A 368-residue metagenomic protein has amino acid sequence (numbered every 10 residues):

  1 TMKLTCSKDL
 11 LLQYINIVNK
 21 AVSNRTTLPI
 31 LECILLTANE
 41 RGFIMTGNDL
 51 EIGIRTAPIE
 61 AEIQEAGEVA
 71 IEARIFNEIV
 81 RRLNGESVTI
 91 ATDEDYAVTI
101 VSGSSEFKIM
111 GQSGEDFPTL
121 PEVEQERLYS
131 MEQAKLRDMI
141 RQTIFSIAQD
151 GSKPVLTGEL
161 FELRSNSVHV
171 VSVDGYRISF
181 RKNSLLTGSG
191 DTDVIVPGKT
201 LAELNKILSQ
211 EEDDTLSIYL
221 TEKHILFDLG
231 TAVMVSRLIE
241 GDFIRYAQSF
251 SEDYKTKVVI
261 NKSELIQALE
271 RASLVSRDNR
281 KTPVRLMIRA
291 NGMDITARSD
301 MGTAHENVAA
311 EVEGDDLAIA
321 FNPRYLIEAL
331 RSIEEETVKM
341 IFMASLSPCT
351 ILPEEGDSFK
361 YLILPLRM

Functional and structural regions predicted by a protein language model:
T1-M368: Structural preference for solvent-exposed beta-strand-turn elements and adjacent flexible terminal/loop segments within
